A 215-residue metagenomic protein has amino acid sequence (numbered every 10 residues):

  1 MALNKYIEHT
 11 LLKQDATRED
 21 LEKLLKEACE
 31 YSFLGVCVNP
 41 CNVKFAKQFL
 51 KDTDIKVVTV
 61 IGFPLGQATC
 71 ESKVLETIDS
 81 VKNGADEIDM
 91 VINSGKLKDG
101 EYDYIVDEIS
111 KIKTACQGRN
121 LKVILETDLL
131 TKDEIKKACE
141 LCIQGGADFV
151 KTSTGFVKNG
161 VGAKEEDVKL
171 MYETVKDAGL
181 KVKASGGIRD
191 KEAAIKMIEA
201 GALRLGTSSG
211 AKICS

Functional and structural regions predicted by a protein language model:
M1-K82, K137, L141-Q144: Conserved N-terminal beta1-alpha1 strand-loop-helix module at the mouth
Y6, G35, D54-V58, E87-D89 (+4 more regions): Structural preference for beta-strand elements that scaffold enzyme active sites
A16, V38-N42, L125, I188-R189 (+1 more regions): Short beta->alpha linker loops
D20, L24, N42, K73 (+7 more regions): General structural feature for long, well-ordered alpha-helical segments within catalytic domains of soluble enzymes
S32, C37, I92-D99, T127 (+1 more regions): Glycine/Thr-rich beta-alpha phosphate-binding loop at enzyme active sites
P40, K44-L65, G100-K122, E126-L129 (+2 more regions): Alpha-helix-loop-beta-strand connector modules within alpha/beta enzyme cores
K47, A68-D79, L130-L141, E166-E173 (+3 more regions): Catalytic cores of alpha/beta
T59-C70, K82-L97, Q144-V161, G186-S215: Glycine-rich phosphate-binding active-site loops on the catalytic face of alpha/beta enzymes
